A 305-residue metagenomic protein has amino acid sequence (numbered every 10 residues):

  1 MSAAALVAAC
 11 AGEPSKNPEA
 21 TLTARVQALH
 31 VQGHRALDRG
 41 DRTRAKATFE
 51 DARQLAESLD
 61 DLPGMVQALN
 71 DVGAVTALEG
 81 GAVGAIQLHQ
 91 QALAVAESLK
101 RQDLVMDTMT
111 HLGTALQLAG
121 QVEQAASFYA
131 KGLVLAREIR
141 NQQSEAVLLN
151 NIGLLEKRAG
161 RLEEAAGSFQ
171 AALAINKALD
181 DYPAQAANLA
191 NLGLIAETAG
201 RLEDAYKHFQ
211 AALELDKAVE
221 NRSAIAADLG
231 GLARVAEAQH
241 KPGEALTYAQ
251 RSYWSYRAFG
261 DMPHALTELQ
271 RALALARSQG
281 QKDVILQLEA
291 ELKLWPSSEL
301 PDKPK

Functional and structural regions predicted by a protein language model:
L6-Q54, S58-Q67: N-terminal leader/linker segments that initiate helical-solenoid repeat arrays
Q27-D38, G64-L78, D103-L118, Y129 (+4 more regions): Conserved alpha-helical positions within TPR/SEL1-like repeat arrays
D51, S58, Q91, S98 (+10 more regions): The canonical alpha-helical register within tetratricopeptide repeats
A56, A96, A136, N176 (+5 more regions): Eukaryotic all-alpha helical interaction scaffolds
D261-K305: Terminal, low-structured helical/coil segments at or just beyond the last alpha-helical repeat
